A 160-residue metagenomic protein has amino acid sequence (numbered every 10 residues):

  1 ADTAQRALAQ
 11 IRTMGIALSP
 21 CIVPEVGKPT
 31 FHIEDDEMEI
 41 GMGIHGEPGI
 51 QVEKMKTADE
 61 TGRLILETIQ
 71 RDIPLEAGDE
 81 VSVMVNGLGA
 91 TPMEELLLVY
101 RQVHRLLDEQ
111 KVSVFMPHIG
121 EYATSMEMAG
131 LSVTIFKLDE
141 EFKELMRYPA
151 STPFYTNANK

Functional and structural regions predicted by a protein language model:
D2-L98: Mixed-charge interfacial surface used for oligomerization/domain docking and macromolecular partner engagement
T68-K160: C-terminal non-catalytic interaction/assembly regions of soluble proteins
